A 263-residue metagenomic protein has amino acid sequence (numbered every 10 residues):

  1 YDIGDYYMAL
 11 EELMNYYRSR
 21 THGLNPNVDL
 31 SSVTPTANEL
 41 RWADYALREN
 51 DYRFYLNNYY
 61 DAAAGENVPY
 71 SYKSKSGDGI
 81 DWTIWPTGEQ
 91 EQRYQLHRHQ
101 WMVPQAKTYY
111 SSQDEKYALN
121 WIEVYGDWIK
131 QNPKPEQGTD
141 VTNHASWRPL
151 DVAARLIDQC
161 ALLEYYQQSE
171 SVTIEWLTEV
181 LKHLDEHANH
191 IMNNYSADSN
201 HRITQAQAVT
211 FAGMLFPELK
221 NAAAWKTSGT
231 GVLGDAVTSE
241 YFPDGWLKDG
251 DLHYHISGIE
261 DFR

Functional and structural regions predicted by a protein language model:
Y1-A63, S71: Extreme N-terminal leader/anchor segments
I3-Y6, P26, L30, W82 (+3 more regions): Short linear motifs in intrinsically disordered/low-complexity regions
F54-T83, Q95-L96: Short alpha-helical hairpin
S74-S76, P86-R263: Aromatic-lined, polymer-binding surfaces characteristic of secreted/periplasmic polysaccharide-degrading enzymes
